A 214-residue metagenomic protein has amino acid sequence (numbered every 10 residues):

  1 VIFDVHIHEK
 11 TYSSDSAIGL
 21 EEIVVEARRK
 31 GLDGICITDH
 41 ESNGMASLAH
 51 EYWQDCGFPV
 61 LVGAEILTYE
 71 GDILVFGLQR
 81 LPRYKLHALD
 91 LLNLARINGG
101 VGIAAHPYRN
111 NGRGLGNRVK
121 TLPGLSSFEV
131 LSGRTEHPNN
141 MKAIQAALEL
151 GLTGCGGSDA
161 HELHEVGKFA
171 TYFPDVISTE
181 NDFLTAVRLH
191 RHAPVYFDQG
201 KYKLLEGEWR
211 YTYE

Functional and structural regions predicted by a protein language model:
V1-E9, S13, G19-V25, G44-L48 (+4 more regions): Charged catalytic cores and adjacent phosphate/nucleic-acid-binding surfaces used for phosphate/nucleic-acid chemistry
D4, V24-E41, V101-I103: Divalent metal-dependent hydrolysis catalytic cores, especially in the metallo-beta-lactamase
Y12-A17, I35-D39: Short, N-terminal intrinsically disordered low-complexity segments that are rich in Pro/Gly and polar/charged residues
C36, P59-L61: Short, conserved beta-strand segments within well-ordered enzyme catalytic domains that often line or immediately flank
I103-N111: Aromatic-lined carbohydrate-recognition surfaces of secreted/lumenal glycan-active proteins
